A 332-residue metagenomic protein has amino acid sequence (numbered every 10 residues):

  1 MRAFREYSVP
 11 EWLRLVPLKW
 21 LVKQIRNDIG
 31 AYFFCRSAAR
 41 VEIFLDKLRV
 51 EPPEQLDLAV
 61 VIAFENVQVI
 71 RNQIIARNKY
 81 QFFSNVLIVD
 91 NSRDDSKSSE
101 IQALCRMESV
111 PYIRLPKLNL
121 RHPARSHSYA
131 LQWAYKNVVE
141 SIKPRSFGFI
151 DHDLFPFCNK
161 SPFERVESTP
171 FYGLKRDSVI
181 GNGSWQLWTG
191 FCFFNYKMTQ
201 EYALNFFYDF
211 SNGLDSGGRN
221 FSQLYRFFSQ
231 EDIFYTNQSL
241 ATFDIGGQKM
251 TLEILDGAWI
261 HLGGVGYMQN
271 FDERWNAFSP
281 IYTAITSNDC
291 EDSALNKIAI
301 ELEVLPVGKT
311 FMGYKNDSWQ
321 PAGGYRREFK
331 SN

Functional and structural regions predicted by a protein language model:
R2-F33, G217-N332: C-terminal catalytic/acceptor-binding lobe
R2-I75: N-proximal low-complexity "stem/linker" segments adjacent to membrane-targeting elements
L56, S84-V86: Residues at the starts of beta-strands that form the adenosine-phosphate
A63, V89-S92: Short beta-strand/turn micro-motifs composed of small residues that flank or help shape donor/cofactor-binding pockets
I75-S84, R93: Short, acidic, metal-binding catalytic loop of nucleotide-sugar glycosyltransferases
D94-P144: Active-site-proximal specificity loops/subdomain of glycosyltransferases
H127, L154-R226: Conserved catalytic core of nucleotide-sugar-dependent glycosyltransferases
F147: Short aromatic/hydrophobic "clamp" motif used to bind/position activated sugar donors
